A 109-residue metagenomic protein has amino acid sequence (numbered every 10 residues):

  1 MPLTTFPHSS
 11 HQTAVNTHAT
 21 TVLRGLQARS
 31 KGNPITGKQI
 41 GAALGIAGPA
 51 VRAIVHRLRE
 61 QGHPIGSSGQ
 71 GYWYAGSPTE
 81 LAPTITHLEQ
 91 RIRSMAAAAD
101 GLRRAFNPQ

Functional and structural regions predicted by a protein language model:
P2, T84-Q109: Long, low-complexity, charge-rich intrinsically disordered regions
P2-L23: Short alpha-helical segments that sit at the start of domains
L26-G32, Q61: Short helix-capping/hinge SLiMs at alpha-helix to coil transitions
T36-A42: A short acidic, leucine-rich amphipathic alpha-helix
I46-R57: Short amphipathic alpha-helical interaction segments
R59-G69: A short, conserved structural fragment
S68-G76: Minor-groove-contacting beta-hairpin "wing" of winged helix-turn-helix DNA-binding domains
P78-T84: Short, charged/polar, Gly/Pro-enriched secondary-structure boundary elements
